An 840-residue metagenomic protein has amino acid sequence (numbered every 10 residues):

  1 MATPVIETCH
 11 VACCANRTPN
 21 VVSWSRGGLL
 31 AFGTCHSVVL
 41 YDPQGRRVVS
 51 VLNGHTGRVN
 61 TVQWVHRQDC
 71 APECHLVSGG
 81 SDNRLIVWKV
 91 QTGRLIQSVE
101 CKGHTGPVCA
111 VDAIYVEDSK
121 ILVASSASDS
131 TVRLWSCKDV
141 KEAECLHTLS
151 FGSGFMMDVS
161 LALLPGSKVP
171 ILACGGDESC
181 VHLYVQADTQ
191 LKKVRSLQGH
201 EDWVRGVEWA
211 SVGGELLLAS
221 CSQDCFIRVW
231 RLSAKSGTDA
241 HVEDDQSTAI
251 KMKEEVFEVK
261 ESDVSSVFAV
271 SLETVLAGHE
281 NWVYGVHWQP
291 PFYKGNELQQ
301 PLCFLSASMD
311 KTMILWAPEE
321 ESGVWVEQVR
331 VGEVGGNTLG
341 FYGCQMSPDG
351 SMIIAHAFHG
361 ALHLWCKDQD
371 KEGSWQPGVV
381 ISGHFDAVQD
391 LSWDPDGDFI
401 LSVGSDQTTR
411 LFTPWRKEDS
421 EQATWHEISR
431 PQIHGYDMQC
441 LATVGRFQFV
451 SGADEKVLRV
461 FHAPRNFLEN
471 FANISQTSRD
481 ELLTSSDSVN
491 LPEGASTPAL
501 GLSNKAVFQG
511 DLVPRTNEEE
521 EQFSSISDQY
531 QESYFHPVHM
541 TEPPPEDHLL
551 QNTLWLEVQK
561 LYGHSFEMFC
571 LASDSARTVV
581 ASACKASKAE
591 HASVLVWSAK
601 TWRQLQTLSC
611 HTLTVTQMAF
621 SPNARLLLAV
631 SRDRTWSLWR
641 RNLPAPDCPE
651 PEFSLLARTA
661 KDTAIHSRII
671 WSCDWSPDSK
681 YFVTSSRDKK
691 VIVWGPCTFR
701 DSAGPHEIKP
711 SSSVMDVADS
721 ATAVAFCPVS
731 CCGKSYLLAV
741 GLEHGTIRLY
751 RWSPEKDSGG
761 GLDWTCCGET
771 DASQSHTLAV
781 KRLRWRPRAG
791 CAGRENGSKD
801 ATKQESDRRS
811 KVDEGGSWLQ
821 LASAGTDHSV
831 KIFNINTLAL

Functional and structural regions predicted by a protein language model:
M1-N16, G45, V267-E273, V326-V331 (+5 more regions): A short helix->beta-strand "capping" segment at the edge of beta-propeller domains
H10-H36, G563-T578, S582: Beta-strand-rich domains and repeat architectures in extracellular enzymes and scaffolds, especially beta-propellers
N16-S23, G57-R67, T105-Y115, S153-L164 (+11 more regions): Canonical WD40 repeat/beta-propeller blade segments in eukaryotic WD-repeat proteins
G27-A31, V48-S50, D69-V77, Q97-V99 (+16 more regions): Structural hallmark of WD40 beta-propellers
G33-C35, G79-D82, S125-D129, C174-E178 (+11 more regions): Conserved strand-to-loop turn within each blade of WD40 beta-propeller repeats
V38-D42, L85-V90, V111, V132-C137 (+20 more regions): WD40-repeat beta-propellers
K89-T92, S136-K141, V185-T189, R231-S265 (+9 more regions): Short loop/turn segments immediately following beta-strands, especially the blade-tip and inter-blade linker loops
S266, A277, C303-L305, K456-R459 (+7 more regions): Long, intrinsically disordered, low-complexity acidic/Ser/Thr/Pro-rich regions that flank or link folded repeat-rich
